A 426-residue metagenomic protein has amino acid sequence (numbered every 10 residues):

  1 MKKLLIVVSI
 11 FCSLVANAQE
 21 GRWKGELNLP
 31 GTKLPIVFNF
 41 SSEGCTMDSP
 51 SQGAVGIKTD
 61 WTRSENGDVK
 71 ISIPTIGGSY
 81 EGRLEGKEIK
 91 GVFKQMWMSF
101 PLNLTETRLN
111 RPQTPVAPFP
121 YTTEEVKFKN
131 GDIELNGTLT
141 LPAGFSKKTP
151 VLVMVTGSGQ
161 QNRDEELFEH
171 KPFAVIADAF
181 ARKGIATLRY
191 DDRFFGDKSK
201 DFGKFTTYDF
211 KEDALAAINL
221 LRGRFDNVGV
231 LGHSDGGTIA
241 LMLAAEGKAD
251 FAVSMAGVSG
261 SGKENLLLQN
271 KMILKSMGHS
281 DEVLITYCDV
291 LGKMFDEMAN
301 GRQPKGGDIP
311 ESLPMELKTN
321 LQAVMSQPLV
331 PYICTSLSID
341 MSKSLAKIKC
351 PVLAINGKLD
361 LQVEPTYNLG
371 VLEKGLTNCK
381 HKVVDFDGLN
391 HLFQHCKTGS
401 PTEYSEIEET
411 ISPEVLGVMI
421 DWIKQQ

Functional and structural regions predicted by a protein language model:
E20-L84, K90-K94, V151: Central antiparallel beta-sheet cores of small beta-barrel/beta-sandwich binding domains
L109-K147: N-terminal cap/lid segment of alpha/beta-hydrolase-fold proteins
K148-G157: Short beta-strand element of the alpha/beta-hydrolase
V175-D197: Conserved alpha/beta-hydrolase
G203-G223: Alpha/beta-hydrolase active-site loop
M255-K347: Accessory cap/linker subdomain of secreted extracellular hydrolases
I348, A354-N356: Short beta-strand/loop motif that positions the catalytic acidic residue of the alpha/beta-hydrolase fold
L361-Y367: Conserved alpha/beta-hydrolase "acid-adjacent" motif
